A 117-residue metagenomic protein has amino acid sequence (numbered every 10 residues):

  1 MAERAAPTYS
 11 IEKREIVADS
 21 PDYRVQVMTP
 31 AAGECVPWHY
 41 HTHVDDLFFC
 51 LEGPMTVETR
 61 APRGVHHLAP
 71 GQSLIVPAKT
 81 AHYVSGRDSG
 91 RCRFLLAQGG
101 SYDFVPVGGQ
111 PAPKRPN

Functional and structural regions predicted by a protein language model:
M1-V27, P37-W38, P106-N117: A short, N-terminal "cap"/entry segment at the start of jelly-roll beta-barrel domains of the cupin/DSBH fold
V17-A18, M28, V36-T42, T59 (+2 more regions): Short histidine-centered beta-strand/loop micro-motifs that create catalytic or ligand/metal-coordination sites
P30, T42-V57, A97: Short, conserved beta-strand element in jelly-roll/cupin
A32-E34, H43-V44, P62, T80-A81 (+2 more regions): A generic "binding-loop/recognition-motif" signal
C35-P37, G53-T59, S73, Y102: Short beta-strand segments in beta-sandwich/barrel cores
E58, L74-I75, L96, Q110-K114: A beta-strand edge to alpha-helix "cap/lid" segment located at domain peripheries
P62-A78: Short acidic-glycine-tyrosine-enriched beta hairpin
P70, A78-F104: Ligand-binding loop in jelly-roll beta-barrel domains
